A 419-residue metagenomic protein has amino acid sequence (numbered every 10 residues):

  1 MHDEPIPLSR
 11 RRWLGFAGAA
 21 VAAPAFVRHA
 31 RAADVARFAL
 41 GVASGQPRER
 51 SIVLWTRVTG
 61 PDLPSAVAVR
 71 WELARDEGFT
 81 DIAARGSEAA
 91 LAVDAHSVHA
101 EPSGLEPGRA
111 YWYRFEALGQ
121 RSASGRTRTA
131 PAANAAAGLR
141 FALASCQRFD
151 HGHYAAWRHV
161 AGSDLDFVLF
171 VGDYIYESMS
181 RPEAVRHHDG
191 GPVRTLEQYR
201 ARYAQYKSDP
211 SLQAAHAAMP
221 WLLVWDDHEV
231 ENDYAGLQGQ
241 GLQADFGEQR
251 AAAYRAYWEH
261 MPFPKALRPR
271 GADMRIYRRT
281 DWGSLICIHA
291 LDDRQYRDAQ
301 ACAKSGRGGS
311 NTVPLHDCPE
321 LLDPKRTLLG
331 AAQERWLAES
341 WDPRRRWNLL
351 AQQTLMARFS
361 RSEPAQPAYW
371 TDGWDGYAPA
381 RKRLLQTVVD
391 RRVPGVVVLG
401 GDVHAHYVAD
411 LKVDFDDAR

Functional and structural regions predicted by a protein language model:
H2-F26, R31-R419: Metal-dependent phosphoester/phosphodiester hydrolase catalytic core
